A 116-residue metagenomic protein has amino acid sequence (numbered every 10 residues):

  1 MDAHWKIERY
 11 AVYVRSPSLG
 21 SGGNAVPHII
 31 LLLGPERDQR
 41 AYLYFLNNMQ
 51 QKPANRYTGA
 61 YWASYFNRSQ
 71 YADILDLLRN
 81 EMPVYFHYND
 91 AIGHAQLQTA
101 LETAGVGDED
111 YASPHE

Functional and structural regions predicted by a protein language model:
M1-L43: OB-fold ssDNA-binding interfaces and closely related basic DNA-contact patches used across DNA replication/repair
D2, I7-P17, T58-G59, G105-E116: Surface-exposed beta-loop interaction hotspot
R15, G20, Q51-P53, F86 (+2 more regions): Residues in flexible loops and secondary-structure boundaries
P17, G34-E36, N48, N89-A91 (+1 more regions): Generic structural motif
N24-L31, A54-N55, G93-L101: Short, well-ordered strand-loop elements centered on a beta-strand within folded domains, enriched for acidic residues
D38-D76: Acidic, aromatic-enriched beta-alpha/helix-loop junctions
Y65-S113: Short, compact, well-ordered microdomains
